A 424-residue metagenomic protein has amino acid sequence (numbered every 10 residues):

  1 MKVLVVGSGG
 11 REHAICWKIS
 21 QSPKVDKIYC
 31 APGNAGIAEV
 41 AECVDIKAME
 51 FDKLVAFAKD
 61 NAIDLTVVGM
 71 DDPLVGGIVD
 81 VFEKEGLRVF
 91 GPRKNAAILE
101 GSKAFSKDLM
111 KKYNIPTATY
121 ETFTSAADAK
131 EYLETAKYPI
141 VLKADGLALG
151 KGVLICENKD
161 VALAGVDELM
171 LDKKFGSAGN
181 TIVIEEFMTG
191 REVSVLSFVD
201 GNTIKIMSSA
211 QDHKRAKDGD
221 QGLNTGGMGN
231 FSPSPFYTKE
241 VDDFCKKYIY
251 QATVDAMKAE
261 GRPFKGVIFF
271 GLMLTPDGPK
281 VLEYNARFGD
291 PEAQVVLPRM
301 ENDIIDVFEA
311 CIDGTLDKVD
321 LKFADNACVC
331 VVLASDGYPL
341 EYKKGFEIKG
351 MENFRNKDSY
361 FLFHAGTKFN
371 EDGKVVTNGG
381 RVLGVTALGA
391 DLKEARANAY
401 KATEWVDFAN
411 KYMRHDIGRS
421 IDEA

Functional and structural regions predicted by a protein language model:
M1-K94: ATP-binding N-terminal substructure of ATP-dependent carboxylate-amine bond-forming enzymes
L4-V5, E100-T181, Q211, P235 (+1 more regions): Active-site nucleotide/adenylate-binding loops and adjacent lid/helix of ATP-dependent enzymes
Q21, G36-A38, D60, F90 (+13 more regions): Solvent-exposed alpha-helices and their adjacent loops that cap or buttress functional pockets in soluble metabolic
K53, V161-A164, P339-Y342, A390-A397: Short, conserved charged micro-motifs
C156-A293: Internal nucleotide-binding/catalytic subdomain
K246-I268, N285-K357, N370: Active-site "cap" helix and flanking loop/linker of ATP-utilizing ligase/carboxylase catalytic domains
T367-E371, V376-A424: Generic C-terminus detector
